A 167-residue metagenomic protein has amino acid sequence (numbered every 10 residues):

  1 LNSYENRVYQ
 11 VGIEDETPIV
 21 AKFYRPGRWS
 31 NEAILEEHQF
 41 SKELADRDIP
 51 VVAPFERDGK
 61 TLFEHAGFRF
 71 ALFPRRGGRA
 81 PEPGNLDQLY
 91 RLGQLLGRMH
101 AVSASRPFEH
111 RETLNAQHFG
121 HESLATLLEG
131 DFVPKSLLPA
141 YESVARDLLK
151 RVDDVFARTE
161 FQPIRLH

Functional and structural regions predicted by a protein language model:
L1-N2: Protein kinase glycine-rich loop
E5-A21, P54, K150-H167: Active-site acidic catalytic loop and adjacent metal/ATP-binding pocket of ATP-dependent phosphoryl transfer enzymes
E5-Y9, R28-L35, E122, G130-V133: Short low-complexity stretches enriched in small and charged residues
E14-E109: ATP-binding pocket architecture of kinase catalytic cores
R57, A116, D147: Short acidic/histidine-centered micro-motifs embedded in hydrophobic/aromatic stretches that mark compact functional
F68-A71, F119, S143: Generic alpha-helical secondary structure signal
E82-A140, Q162-P163: A cross-family kinase active-site recognition segment
L138-V155: Mechanochemical coupling/switch segment within NTP-driven translocation systems
